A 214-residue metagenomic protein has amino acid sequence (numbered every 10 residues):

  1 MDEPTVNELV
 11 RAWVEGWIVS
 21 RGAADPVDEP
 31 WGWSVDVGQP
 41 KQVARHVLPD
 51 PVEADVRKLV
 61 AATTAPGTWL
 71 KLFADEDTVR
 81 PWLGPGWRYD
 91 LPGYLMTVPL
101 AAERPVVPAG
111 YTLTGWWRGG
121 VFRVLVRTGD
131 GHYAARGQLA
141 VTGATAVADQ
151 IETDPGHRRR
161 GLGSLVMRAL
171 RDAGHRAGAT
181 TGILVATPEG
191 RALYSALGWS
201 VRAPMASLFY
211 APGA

Functional and structural regions predicted by a protein language model:
M1-R80: N-terminal charged segments
P26-P30, P40-Q42, P66, L91-P92 (+2 more regions): A short helix-loop-beta-strand connector motif used in the catalytic cores of GNAT acetyltransferases and, in some
A54-L59, T153, R159-R176, A196: Conserved acetyl-CoA-binding loop-helix of GNAT-fold acetyltransferases
A65-A74, G174-A186: Conserved GNAT acetyl-CoA-binding A-motif
D77-R88, S164, R176, P188-A211: Conserved active-site alpha-helix within GNAT-family acetyltransferase domains
G84-R123, T128: Acyltransferase donor/substrate-recognition loop-hinge adjacent to the catalytic core
L91-A102, V185-P188, S207-A214: C-terminal "cap" of GNAT-fold acetyltransferases
W116-P155: A conserved beta-strand-loop-helix scaffold within acyl/acetyltransferase catalytic domains
